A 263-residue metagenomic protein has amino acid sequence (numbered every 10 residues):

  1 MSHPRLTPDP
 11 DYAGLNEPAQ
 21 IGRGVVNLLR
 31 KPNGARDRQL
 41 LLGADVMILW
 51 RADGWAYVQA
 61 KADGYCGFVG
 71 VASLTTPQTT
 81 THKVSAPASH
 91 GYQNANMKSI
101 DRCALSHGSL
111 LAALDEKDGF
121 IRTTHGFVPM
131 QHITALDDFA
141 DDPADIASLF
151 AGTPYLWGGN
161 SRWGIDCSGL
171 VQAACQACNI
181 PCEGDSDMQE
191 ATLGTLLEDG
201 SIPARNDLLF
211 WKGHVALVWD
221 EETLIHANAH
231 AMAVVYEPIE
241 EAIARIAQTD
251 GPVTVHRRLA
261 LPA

Functional and structural regions predicted by a protein language model:
M1-E17, R38, L42-M47, A52-D53 (+4 more regions): Boundary regions of SH3-family modules and the immediately adjacent low-complexity/disordered segments in eukaryotic
M1-R23, W157, I180, D185-G194 (+1 more regions): N-terminal non-globular leader segments, chiefly Sec-dependent signal peptides
L15-L28, Q78-Y92, A173-A191: Short, basic/aromatic beta-hairpin or loop at an interaction surface
P18, T76, L196, D220-A263: Aromatic- and glycine-rich peptidoglycan recognition patches
G22-N27, G34, L41-L42: N-terminal ordered "arm"
L29-A35, Y92-D101, A191-G200: Short alpha-helix capping/helix-loop boundary micro-motifs
A147, G159-C178, C182-E183: Active-site nucleophilic cysteine motif
I180-E240: ...with weaker cross-activation on analogous glycine-rich loops/strands in unrelated enzymes
